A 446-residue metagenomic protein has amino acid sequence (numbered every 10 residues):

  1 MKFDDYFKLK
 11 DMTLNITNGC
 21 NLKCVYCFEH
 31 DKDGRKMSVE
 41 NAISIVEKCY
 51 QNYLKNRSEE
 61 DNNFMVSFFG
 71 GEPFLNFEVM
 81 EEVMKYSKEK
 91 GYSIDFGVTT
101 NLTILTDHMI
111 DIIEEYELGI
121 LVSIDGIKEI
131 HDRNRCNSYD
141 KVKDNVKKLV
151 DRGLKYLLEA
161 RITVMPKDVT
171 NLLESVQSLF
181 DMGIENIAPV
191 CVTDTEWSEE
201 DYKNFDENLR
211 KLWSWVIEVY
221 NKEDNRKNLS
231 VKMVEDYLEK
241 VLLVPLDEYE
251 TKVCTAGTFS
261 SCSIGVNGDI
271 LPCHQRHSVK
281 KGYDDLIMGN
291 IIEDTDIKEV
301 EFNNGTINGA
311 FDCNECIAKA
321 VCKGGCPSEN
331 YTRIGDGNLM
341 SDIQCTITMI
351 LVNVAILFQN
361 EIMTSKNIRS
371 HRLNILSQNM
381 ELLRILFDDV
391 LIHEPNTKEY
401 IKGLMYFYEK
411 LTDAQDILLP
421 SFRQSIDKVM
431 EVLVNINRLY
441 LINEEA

Functional and structural regions predicted by a protein language model:
M1-T13, N56-E60, I385-E399, V434 (+1 more regions): N-terminal [4Fe-4S]-dependent radical SAM core
D4-N41: Canonical Radical SAM [4Fe-4S] cluster-binding loop centered on the CxxxCxxC motif and its immediate flanking residues
G19-E29, F311-S328: Local cysteine-cluster metal-coordination motifs and their immediate loop/turn environment, predominantly Fe-S cluster
V46-F69, N76-D201: Radical SAM/AdoMet-radical enzyme domain recognition
K48-F69, M340-N379: Short Fe-S-cluster ligation motifs
E207-L243, H274-K323: C-terminal accessory region of radical SAM enzymes
C254-T258: Short, small/polar residue-rich loop motifs at catalytic or cofactor-binding pockets
M380-S421: Short amphipathic alpha-helical interface segments
